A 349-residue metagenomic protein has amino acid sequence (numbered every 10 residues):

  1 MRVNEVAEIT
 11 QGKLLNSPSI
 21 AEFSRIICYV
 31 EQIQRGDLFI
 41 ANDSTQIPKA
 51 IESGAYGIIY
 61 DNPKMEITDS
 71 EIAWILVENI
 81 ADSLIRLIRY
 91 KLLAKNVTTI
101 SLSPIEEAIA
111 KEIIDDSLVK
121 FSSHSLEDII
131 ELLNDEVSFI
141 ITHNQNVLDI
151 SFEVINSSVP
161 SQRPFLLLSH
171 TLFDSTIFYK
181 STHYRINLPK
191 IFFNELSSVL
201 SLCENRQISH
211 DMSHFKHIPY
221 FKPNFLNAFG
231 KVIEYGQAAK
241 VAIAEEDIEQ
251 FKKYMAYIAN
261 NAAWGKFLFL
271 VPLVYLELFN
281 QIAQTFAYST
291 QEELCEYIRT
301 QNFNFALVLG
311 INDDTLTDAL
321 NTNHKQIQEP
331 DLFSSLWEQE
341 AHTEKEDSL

Functional and structural regions predicted by a protein language model:
M1-R86, P223, Y235, A244-L349: N-terminal leader/targeting and accessory segments in enzymes
V30, N144-N146, Y179-H183: Residue-level detection of beta-strand-connecting loop/turn positions
T68-S70, L84-I88, I129-L133, I150-S151 (+3 more regions): Short, charged, surface-exposed secondary-structure boundary motifs
I75-V77, S122-S123, I150-F152, S181-K190: Short amphipathic beta-strand/extended segments with alternating polar/hydrophobic composition
R86-Q145, R185-P189, L226-V232, G236-E246 (+2 more regions): Walker A (P-loop) phosphate-binding motif
D116-S123, I208, A262-G265: Post-Walker A helix-loop "phosphate-sensing" segment adjacent to the P-loop in P-loop NTPases
E153-S157: Preference for solvent-exposed, low-hydrophobicity sequence contexts
S161-A238, E246-E249, Y288, Q326-D331 (+1 more regions): Adenine nucleotide phosphate-binding catalytic loops in nucleotide-utilizing enzymes
